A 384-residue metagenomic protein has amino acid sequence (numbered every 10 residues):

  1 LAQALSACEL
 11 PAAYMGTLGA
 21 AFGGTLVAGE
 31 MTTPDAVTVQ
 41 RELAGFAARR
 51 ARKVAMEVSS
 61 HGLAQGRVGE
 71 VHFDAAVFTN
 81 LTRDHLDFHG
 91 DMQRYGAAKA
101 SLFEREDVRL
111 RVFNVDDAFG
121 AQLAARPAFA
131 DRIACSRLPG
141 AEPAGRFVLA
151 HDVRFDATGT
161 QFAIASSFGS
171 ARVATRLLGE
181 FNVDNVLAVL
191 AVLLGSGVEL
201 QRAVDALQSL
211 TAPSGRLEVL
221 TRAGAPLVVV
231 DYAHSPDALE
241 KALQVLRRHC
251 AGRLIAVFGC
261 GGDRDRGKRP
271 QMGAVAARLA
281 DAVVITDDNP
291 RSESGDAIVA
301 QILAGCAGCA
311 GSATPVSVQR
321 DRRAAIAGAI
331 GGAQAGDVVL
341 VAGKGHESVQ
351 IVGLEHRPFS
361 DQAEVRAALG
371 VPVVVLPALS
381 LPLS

Functional and structural regions predicted by a protein language model:
L1-S6, F46, P127, C306 (+1 more regions): Hydrophobic alpha-helical packing residues
C8-G23, V58, F258: Short beta-strand-centered segment that lines the nucleotide-binding/catalytic pocket of NTP-utilizing
G16, E57, N80, N114 (+2 more regions): Short beta-strand segments
T25-S59: Conserved nucleotide-sensing/catalytic segment adjacent to the nucleotide-binding pocket in NTP-handling enzymes
R49-A51, A55, H72-V228, G305-C306 (+3 more regions): Acidic, Mg2+-coordinating active-site environments of NTP-dependent enzymes
G62-G69: Conserved helix/coil segment N-terminal to the catalytic DExD/H
G69-L81, A251-V257, V284: Inter-motif core of Ras-like GTPase G domains
A128-A130, F168, L178, A188-S384: ATP-dependent carboxylate-amine ligase
